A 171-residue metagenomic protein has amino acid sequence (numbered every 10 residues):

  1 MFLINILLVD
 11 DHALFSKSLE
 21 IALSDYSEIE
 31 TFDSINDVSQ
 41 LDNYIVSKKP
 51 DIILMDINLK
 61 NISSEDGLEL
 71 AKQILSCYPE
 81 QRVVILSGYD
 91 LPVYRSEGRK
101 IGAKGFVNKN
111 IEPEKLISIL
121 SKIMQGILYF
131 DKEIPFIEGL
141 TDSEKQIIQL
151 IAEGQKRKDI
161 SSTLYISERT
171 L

Functional and structural regions predicted by a protein language model:
M1-F130: N-terminal regulatory/sensing modules of transcriptional regulators
P135-T170: Helix-turn-helix DNA-binding segment
